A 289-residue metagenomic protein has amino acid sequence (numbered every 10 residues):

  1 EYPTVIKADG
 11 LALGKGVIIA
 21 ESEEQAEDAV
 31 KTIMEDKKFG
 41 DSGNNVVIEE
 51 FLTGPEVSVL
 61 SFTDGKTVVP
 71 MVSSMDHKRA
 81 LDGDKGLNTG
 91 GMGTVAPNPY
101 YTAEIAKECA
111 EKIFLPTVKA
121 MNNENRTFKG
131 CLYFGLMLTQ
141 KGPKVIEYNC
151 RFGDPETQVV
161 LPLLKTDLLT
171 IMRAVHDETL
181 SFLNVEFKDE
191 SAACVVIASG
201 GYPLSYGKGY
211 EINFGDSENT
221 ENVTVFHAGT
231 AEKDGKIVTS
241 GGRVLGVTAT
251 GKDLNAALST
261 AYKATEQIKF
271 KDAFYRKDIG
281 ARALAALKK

Functional and structural regions predicted by a protein language model:
K7, G90, V195, A257: Residue-level signal for inorganic ion chemistry
D9, G16-T157: Internal nucleotide-binding/catalytic subdomain
G14-G16, A193, G241-G246: Short amphipathic alpha-helical segments
Q25-D28, L204-Y206, K252-S259: Short, conserved charged micro-motifs
L81-G83, F182-N184, T230-I237: Short beta-strand/turn micro-motifs at beta-sheet edges
A110-L132, N149-N222, E232: Active-site "cap" helix and flanking loop/linker of ATP-utilizing ligase/carboxylase catalytic domains
Q140, E186-D189, E218-T220, I237-R243: A structural signal for short secondary-structure junctions
A231-D234, V238-K289: Generic C-terminus detector
